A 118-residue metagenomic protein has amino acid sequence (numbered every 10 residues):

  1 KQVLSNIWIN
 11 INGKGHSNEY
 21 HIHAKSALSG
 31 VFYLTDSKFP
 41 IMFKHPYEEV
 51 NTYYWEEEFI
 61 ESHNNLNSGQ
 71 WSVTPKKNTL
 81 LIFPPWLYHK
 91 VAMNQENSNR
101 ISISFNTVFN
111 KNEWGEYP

Functional and structural regions predicted by a protein language model:
K1-I7: A short coil-to-beta-strand element that immediately follows conserved catalytic motifs
S5, S26-L28, S37, N99 (+1 more regions): Residues that flank catalytic or metal-binding motifs in active/ligand-binding sites
I9, V91, F105-T107: Short beta-strand element of the conserved SAM-dependent methyltransferase core
N10-I82, E113-P118: Catalytic core of non-heme Fe(II) oxygenases with the double-stranded beta-helix
N18-H21, H89-E96: Short beta-strand His + acidic residue motifs that chelate non-heme Fe in jelly-roll/DSBH and cupin folds
G30-V31, N97-E113: A short hydrophobic beta-strand segment most commonly corresponding to one strand of the jelly-roll/cupin
